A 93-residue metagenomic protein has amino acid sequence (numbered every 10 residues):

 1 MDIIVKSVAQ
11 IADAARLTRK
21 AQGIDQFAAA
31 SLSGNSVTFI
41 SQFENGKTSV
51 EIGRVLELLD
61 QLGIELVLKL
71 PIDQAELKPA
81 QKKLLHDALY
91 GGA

Functional and structural regions predicted by a protein language model:
M1-A21: A short, Lys/Arg-rich alpha-helix, primarily the initiator
K20, S31, D60: Short polybasic/polar patches that bind polyanions
G23-S41: Short alpha-helical DNA-recognition segment
D25, E51-R54: Residues that mark the N-terminal boundary/hinge immediately upstream of a DNA-recognition element
G53-K69: DNA major-groove recognition helix of helix-turn-helix/homeodomain DNA-binding modules
L68-A93: Short, charged recognition helix plus adjacent turn of helix-turn-helix-like nucleic-acid-binding domains
